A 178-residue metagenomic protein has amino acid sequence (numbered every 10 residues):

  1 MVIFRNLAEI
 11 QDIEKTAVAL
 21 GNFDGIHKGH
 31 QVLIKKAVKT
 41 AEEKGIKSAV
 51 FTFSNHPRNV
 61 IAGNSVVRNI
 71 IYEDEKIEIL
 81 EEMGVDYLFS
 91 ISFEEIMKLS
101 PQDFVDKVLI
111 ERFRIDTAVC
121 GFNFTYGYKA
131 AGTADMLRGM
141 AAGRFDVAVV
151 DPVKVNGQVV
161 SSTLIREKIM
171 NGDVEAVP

Functional and structural regions predicted by a protein language model:
M1-P178: Nucleotidyltransferase catalytic core that binds NTPs
